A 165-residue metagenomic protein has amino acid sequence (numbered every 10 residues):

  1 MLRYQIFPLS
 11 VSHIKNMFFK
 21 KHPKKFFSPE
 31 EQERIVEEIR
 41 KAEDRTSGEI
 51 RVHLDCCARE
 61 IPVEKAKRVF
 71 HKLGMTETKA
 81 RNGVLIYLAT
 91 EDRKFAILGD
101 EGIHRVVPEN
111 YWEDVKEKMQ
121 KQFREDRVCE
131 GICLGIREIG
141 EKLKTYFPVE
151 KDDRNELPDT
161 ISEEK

Functional and structural regions predicted by a protein language model:
M1-G83, L88-K165: A structural boundary signal for the start of the first folded domain, especially the loop/turn and N-capping region
